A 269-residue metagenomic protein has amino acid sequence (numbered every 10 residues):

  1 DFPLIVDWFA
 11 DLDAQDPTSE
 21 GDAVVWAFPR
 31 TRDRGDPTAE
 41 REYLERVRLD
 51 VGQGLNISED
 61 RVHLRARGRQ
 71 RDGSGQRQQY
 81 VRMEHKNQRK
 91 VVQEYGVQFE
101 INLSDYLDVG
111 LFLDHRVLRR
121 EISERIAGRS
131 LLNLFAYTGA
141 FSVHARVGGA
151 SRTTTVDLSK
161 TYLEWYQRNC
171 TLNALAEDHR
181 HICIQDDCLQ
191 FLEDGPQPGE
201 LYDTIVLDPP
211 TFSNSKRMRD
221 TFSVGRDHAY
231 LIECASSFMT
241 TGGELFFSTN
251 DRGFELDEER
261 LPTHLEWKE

Functional and structural regions predicted by a protein language model:
I5, A10, P17-S19, E40-F112 (+1 more regions): Non-catalytic substrate-recognition/targeting regions of SAM-dependent transferases
G128-Y137: Conserved class I S-adenosyl-L-methionine
T138-S151: Conserved SAM-binding loop of SAM-dependent methyltransferases across substrates and taxa, primarily the Class I
R152-D157: Conserved SAM-binding motif I beta-strand of class I
S159-T204: S-adenosyl-L-methionine
Y162, Q185, Y202-C234: Mobile active-site "lid"/loop adjacent to the S-adenosyl-L-methionine
M239-T240: Helix-to-beta-strand junctions that scaffold the AdoMet/dcAdoMet cofactor pocket in Class I SAM-dependent enzymes
G243-E269: C-terminal catalytic and target-recognition region of SAM-dependent MTase-like enzymes, primarily methyltransferases
